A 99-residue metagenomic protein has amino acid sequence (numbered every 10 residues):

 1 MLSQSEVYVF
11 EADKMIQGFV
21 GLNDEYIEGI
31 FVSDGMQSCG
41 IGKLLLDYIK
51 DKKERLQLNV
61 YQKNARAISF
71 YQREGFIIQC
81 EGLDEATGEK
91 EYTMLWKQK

Functional and structural regions predicted by a protein language model:
S5-G18: Conserved beta-hairpin
V20-E28: Conserved donor-binding loop and adjoining core beta-sheet/short helix segment in diverse acyl/aminoacyl transferases
I27-Q37, V60-Y61: A short, internal acetyl-CoA/4′-phosphopantetheine-binding micro-motif in the GNAT/acyltransferase core
S38-D51, S69-R73: Conserved acetyl-CoA-binding loop-helix of GNAT-fold acetyltransferases
G42, L46, K63-A67, L83-K90: Short glycine/proline-centered loop/turn elements that form peptide/ligand docking sites
D51-K63: Conserved GNAT acetyl-CoA-binding A-motif
Q72-C80: Conserved acetyl-CoA-binding loop of GNAT-fold acetyltransferases
